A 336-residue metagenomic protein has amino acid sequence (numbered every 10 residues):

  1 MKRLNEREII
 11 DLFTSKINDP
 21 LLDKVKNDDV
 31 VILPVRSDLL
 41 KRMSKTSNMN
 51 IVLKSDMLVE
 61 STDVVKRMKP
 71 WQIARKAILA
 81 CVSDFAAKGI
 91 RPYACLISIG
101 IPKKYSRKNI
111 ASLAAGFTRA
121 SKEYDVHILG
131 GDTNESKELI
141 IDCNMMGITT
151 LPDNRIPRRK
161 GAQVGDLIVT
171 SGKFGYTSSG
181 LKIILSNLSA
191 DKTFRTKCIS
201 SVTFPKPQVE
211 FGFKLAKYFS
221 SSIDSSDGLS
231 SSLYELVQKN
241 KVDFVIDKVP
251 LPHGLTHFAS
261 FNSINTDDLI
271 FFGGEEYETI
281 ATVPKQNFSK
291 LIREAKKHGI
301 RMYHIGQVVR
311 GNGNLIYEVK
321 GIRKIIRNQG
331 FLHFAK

Functional and structural regions predicted by a protein language model:
M1-K336: Helix-biased detector of long, well-ordered alpha-helical tracts
